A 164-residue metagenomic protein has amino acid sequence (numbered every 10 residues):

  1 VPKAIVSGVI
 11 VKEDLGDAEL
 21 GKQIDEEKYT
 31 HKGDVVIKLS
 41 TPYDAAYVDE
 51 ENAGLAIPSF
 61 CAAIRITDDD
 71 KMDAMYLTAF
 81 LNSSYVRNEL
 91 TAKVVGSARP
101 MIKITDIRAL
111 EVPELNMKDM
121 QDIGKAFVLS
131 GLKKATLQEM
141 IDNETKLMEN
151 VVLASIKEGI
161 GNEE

Functional and structural regions predicted by a protein language model:
V1-V6, Y29-A45, F80-T91: Short Ser/Thr-interspersed hydrophobic loop/turn segments at strand-loop and sheet-helix junctions that line or gate
K3-K32: Sequence-specific dsDNA recognition surfaces
I24-D25, E51, S97: A structural connector/turn signal
L39-A79: A short beta-sheet element
L55-C61, G96-Q121: A short glycine-rich beta-alpha junction/loop motif
K71-R108: Short, positively charged
D73-T78, R108-D142, K146: Amphipathic alpha-helical segments
T136-E164: Short amphipathic coiled-coil heptad-repeat segments
